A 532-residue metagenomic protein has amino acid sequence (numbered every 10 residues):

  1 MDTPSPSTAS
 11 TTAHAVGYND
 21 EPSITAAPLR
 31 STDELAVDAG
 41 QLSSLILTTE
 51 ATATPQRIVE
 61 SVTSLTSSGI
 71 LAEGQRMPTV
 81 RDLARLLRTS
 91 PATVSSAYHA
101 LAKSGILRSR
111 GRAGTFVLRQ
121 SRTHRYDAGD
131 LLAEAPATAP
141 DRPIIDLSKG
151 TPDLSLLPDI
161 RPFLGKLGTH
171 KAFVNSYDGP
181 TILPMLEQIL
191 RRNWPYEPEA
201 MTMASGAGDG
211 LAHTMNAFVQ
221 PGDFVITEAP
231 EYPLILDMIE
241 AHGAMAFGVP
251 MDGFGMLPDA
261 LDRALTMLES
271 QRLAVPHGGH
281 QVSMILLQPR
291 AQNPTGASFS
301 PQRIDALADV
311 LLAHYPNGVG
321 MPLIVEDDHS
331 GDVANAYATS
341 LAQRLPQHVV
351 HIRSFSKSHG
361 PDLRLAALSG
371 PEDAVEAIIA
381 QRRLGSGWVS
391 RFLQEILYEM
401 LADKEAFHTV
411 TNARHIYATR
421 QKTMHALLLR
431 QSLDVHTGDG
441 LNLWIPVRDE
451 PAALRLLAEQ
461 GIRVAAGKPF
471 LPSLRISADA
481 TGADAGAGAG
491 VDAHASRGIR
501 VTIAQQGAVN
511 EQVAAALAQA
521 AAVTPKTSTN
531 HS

Functional and structural regions predicted by a protein language model:
M1-T169, R383-S390, L401, I416 (+6 more regions): N-terminal basic, amphipathic alpha-helical segments
D2, H348-R414, A520, T524-K526: Conserved core segment of the aminotransferase class I/II
L107, F224, M245, L323 (+2 more regions): Residue-level detector of anion-binding/catalytic polar loops
R108-R110, I352, L433-D439: Short beta-strand
K171-M321, G331-H348, H531: Conserved core of the PLP fold type I
E326-D327: Hydrophobic residues in beta-strands of the RecA-like P-loop NTPase core, especially within AAA+ ATPase
R414-H425, S432-P446: Conserved glycine-rich beta-strand-loop-beta hairpin in the small C-terminal domain of fold type I
Q460-R500, H531-S532: Conserved PLP cofactor-binding pocket of PLP-dependent enzymes
